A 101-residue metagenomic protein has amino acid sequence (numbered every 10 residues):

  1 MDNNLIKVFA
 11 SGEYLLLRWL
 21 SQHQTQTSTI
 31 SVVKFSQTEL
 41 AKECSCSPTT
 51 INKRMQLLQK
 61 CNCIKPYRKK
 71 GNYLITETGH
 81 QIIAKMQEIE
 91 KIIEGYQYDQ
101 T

Functional and structural regions predicted by a protein language model:
M1-D2, Q87-T101: Amphipathic alpha-helical dimerization/coiled-coil segments that flank or bridge DNA-binding/regulatory modules
M1-F9: Short amphipathic alpha-helical boundary/capping segments
E13-V33: Short helix->loop/beta-hairpin flanking segments within DNA-binding domains
Y14, T38, T49: Key DNA-contact positions within bacterial/archaeal DNA-binding proteins
V32-C44: A short alpha-helical element within helix-turn-helix/winged-helix DNA-binding domains across DNA-binding proteins
K34, K70-E77: Minor-groove-contacting beta-hairpin "wing" of winged helix-turn-helix DNA-binding domains
C44-K60: Short amphipathic alpha-helical interaction segments
Q59-K69: A short, conserved structural fragment
